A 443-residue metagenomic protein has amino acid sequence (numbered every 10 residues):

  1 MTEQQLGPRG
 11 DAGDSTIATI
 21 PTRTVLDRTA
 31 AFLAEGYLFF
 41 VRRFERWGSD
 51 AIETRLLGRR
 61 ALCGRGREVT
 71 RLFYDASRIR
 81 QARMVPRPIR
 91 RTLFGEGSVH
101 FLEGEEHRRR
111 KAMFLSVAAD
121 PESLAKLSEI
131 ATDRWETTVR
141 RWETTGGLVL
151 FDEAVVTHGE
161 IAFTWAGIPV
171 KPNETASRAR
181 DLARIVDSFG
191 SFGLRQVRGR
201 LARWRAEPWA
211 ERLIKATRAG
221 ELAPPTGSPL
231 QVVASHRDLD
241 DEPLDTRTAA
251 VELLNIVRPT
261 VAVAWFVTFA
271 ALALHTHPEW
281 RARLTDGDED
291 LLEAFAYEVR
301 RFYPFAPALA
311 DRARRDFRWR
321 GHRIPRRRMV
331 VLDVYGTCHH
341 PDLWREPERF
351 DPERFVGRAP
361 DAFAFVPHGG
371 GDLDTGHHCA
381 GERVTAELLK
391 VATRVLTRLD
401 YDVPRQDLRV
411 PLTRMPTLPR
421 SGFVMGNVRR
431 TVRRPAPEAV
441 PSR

Functional and structural regions predicted by a protein language model:
T2-A34, F40-E53, L57-G64, E68-R71 (+1 more regions): Cytochrome P450
